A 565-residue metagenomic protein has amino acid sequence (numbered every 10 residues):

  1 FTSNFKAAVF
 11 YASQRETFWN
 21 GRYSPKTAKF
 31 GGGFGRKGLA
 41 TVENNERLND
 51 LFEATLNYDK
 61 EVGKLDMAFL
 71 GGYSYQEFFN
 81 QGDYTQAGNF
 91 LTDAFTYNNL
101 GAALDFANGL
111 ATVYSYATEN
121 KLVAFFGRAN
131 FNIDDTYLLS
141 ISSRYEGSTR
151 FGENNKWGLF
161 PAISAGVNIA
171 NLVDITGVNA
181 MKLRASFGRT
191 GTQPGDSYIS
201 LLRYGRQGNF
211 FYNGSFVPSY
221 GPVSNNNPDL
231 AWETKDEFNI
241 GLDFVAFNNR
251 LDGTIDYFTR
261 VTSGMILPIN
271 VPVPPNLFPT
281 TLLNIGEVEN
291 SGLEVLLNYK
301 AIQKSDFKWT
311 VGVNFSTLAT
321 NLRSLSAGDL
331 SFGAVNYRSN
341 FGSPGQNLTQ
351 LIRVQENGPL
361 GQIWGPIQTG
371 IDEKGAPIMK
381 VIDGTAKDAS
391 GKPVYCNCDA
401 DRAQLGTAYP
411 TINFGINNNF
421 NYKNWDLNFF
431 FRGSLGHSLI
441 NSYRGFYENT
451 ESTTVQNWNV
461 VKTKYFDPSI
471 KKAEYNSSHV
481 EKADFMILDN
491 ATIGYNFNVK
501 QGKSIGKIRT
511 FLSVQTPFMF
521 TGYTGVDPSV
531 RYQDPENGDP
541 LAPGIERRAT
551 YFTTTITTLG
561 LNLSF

Functional and structural regions predicted by a protein language model:
F1-N20, F34-N347, V480-F565: Extracellular/periplasmic, surface-exposed regions of secreted and cell-surface proteins
K26-A28, F211-V223, V261-I285, A319-Y409 (+4 more regions): Surface-exposed, extracytoplasmic segments of Gram-negative outer-membrane nutrient-acquisition systems
D135, K423-L427: Short glycine/proline-enriched coil/turn segments at helix->beta-strand junctions
F414: Extra-cytoplasmic beta-strand recognition segments
F420: Oxyanion-binding "anion nests"
